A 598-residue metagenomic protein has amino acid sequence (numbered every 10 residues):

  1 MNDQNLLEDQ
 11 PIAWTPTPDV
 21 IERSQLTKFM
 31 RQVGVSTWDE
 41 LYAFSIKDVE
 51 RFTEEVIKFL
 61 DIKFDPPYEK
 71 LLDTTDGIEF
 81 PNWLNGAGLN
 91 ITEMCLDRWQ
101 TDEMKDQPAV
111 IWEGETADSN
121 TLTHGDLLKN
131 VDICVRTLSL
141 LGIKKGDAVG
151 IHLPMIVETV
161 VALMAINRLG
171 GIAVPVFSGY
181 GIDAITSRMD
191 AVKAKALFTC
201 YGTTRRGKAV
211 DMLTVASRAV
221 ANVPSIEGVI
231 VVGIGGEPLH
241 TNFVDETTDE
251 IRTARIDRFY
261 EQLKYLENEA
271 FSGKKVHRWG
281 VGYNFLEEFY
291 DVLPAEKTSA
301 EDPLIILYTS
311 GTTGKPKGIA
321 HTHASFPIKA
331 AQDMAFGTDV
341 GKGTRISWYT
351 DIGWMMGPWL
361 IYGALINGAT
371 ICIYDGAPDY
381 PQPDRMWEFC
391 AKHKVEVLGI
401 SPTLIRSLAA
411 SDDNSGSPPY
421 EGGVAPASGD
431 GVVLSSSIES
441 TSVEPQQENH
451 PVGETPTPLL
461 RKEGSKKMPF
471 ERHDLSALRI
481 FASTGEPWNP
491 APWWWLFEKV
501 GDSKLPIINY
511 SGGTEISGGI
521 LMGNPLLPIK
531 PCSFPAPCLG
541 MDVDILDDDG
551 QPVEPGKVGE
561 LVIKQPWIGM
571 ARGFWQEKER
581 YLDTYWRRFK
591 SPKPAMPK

Functional and structural regions predicted by a protein language model:
M1-L122, D126-R136, V215, N222-S225 (+3 more regions): N-lobe entry segment of adenylate-forming
E40-F44, T92, D106, V110-M164 (+3 more regions): Conserved AMP-binding/adenylate-forming core of the ANL superfamily
D106-P108, V231, Y260, H277-Y308 (+4 more regions): Conserved pre-ATP/AMP-binding loop-to-beta segment of ANL
M164, R168-W279, S401: Structural core segment of the AMP-binding/adenylate-forming
T199-V215, G235-E237, D375-D379, V395-S415 (+3 more regions): Adenylate-forming
P327-R345, M355-V397, A410-S415, D542: Conserved AMP-binding/adenylation subdomain of ANL enzymes
E421-G423, G429-D430, K462-G464: Glycine-biased, low-complexity coil/linker segments
R479-F481, P487-K598: Conserved AMP-binding/adenylate-forming
